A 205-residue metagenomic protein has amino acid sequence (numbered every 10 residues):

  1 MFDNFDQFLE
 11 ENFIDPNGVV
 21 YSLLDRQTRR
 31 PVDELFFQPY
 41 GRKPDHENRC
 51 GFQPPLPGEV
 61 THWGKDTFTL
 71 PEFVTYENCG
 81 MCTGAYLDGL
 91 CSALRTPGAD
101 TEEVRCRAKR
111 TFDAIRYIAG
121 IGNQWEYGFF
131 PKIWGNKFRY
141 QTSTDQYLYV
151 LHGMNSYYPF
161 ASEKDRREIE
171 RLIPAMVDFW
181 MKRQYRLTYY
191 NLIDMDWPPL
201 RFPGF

Functional and structural regions predicted by a protein language model:
M1-D15, L87, R95: N-terminal module-boundary/linker segments of secreted carbohydrate-active enzymes
N17, L23-F68, E72, Y76-N78 (+1 more regions): Extended ligand-binding groove/face enriched in aromatic
T75-C91: Long, well-ordered hydrophobic secondary-structure segments characteristic of membrane-embedded and membrane-proximal
L87-T96, H152-P159: Short glycine/serine- and small hydrophobic-enriched flexible loop segments
